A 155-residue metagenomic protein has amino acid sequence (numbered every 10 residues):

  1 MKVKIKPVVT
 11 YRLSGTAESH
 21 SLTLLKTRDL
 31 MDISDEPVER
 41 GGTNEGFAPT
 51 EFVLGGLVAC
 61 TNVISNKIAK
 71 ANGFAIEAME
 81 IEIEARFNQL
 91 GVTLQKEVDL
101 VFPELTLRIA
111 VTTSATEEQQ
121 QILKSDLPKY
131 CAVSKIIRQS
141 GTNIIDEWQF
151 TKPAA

Functional and structural regions predicted by a protein language model:
M1-G55, K67-A155: Extended beta-strand/beta-hairpin segments
L57-T61: Alpha-helical metal-binding/catalytic segments enriched in His/Glu/Asp
